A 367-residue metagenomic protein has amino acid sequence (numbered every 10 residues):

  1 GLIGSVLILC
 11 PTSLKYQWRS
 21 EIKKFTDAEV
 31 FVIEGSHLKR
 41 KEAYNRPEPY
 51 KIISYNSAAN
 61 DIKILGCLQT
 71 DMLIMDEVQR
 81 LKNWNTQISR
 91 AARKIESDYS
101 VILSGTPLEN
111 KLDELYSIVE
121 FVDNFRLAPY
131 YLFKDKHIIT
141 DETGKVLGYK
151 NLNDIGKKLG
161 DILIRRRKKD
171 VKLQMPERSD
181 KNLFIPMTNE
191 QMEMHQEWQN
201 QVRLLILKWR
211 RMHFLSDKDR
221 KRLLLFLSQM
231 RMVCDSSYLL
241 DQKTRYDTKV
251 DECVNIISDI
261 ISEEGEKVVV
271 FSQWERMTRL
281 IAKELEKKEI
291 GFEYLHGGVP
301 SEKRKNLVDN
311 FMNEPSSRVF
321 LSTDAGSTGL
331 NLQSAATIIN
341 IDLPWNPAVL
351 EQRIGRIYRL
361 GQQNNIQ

Functional and structural regions predicted by a protein language model:
G1-L7, L173-Q199, R211-F320, D324-L330: Conserved Helicase C-terminal RecA-like lobe
G1-T86, K134-V146, W209-M212, V250-I256 (+2 more regions): SF2 helicase/translocase NTPase motor core, specifically the RecA-like lobe 1 inter-motif segment between Walker
I3-S5, D27, M72, Q79-R80 (+2 more regions): Conserved P-loop NTPase motor "coupling/switch" region that bridges the ATPase
I8-P11, I22, S54, V78 (+13 more regions): Generic structural signal for small/hydrophobic residues in well-ordered secondary structure, especially within
E21, N110-V122, H195-Q196, I281 (+1 more regions): PAPS/PAP-binding and catalytic site of the sulfotransferase fold
N56-A59, Q79-K82, T106-P107, G326-S327 (+3 more regions): Catalytic acidic motif of RecA-like/P-loop NTPases
L65-D71, R93-S97, M175, Q333: Short, conserved loop/helix-junction motifs that constitute active-site signature segments in enzyme catalytic cores
D324-N364: Conserved RecA-like helicase motor core of SF1/SF2 enzymes
